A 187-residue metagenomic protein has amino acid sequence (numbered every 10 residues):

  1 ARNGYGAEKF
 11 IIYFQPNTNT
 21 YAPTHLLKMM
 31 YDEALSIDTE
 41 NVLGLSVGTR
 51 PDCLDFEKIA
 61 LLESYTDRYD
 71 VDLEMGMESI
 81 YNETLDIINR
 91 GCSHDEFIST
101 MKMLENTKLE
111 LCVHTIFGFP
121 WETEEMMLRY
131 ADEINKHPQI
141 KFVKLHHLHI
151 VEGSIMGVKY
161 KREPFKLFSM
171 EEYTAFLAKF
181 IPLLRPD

Functional and structural regions predicted by a protein language model:
A1, L26-E33, S169-A178: Well-ordered, non-membrane alpha-helical segments in soluble/globular domains
A1-T24, N41-L54, D70-F97, K144: Core AdoMet radical
R2-G6, Y31-E40, A60-D70, K102-N106 (+1 more regions): Acidic (Asp/Glu)-rich catalytic clusters
N19-D32, D38-L62, C92, G118-L128: Canonical radical SAM enzyme core domain
D55, E83-L85, W121, G153-S154: Active-site-proximal flexible loops/turns
Y81, M156-K159: A short small-residue
D86-G91, Y160-K166: Short glycine-enriched, charge-decorated loop/helix-capping segments at active-site entrances that position
D95-I155, T174-D187: Conserved C-terminal portion of the radical SAM core fold that forms the substrate/S-adenosylmethionine-binding
